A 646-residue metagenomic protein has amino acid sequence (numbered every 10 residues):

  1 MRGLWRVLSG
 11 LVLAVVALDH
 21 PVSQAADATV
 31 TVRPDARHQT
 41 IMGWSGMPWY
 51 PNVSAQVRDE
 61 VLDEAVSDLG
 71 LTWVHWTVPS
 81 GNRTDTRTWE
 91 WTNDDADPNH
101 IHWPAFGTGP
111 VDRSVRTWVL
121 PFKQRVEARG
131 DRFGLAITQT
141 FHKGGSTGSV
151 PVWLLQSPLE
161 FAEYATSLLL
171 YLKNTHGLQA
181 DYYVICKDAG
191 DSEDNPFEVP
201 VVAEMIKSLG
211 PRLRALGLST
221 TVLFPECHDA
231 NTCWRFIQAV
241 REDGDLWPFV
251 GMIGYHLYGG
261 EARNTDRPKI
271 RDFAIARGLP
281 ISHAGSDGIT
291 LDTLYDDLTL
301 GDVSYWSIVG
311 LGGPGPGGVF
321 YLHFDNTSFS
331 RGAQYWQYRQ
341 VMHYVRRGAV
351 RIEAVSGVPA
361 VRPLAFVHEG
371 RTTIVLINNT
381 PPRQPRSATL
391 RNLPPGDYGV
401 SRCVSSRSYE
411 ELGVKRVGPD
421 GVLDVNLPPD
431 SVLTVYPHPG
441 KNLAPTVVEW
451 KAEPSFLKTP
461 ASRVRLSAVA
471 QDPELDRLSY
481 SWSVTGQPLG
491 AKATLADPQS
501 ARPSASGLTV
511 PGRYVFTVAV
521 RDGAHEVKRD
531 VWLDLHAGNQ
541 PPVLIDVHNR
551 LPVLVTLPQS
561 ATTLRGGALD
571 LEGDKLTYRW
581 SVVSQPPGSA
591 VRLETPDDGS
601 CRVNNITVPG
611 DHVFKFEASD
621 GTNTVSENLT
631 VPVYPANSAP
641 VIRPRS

Functional and structural regions predicted by a protein language model:
D27-I185, E193-D194, V199, A203-K207 (+1 more regions): N-terminal catalytic cores of secreted or lumenal carbohydrate-active enzymes
E160-S167, Y171-Y182, A189-D287: Active-site neighborhood of glycoside hydrolase catalytic domains
G278-Q340, R351-A360: Aromatic/acidic polysaccharide-binding cleft in carbohydrate-active enzymes
G357-G396, D430: Carbohydrate-binding surface patches
K415-K441: C-terminal beta-strand-rich structural cap/linker in extracellular carbohydrate-active enzymes
N442-T446, P503, N539-V543, P552 (+1 more regions): Proline-centered linker/hinge motifs at extracellular inter-domain junctions
V469-E474, G486, D522, G567-E572 (+2 more regions): Extracellular acidic, Ser/Thr/Pro-rich low-complexity tracts
S483-A505, V582-V603: Surface-exposed, flexible coil segments in extracellular/virion-facing regions
